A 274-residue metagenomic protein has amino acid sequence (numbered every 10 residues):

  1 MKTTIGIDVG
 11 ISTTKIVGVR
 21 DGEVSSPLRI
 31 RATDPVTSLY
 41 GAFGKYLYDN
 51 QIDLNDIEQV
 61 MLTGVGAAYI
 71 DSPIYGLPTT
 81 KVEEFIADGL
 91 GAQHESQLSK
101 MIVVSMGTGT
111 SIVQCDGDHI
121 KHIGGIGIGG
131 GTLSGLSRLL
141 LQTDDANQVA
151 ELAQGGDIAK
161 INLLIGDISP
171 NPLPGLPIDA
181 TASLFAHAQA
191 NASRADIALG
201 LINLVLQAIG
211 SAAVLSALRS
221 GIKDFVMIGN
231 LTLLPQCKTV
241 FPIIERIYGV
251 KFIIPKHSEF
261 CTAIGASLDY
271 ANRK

Functional and structural regions predicted by a protein language model:
T3-G41, I120: Short glycine-rich, Thr/Ser-proximal phosphate-binding strand/loop in the N-terminal lobe of ATP-dependent enzymes
R20, R29-A32, Y48-E84, S96 (+1 more regions): Short beta-strand-loop/turn "lid" adjacent to the catalytic site in phosphate-handling enzymes
L62-A68, L215-I244, E259: Glycine-rich phosphate-binding loops at beta-strand->alpha-helix junctions
I70, Y75-V104, G109-H119, I264-Y270: Conserved phosphate-binding catalytic cores of ATP/NTP-utilizing and phosphoryl-transfer enzymes
T79-F85, F241-I264: Conserved phosphate-binding/catalytic loops in two-lobed NTP-binding clefts
L90-E95, L133-S137, F252-K274: Glycine-rich phosphate-binding/hydrolytic loop that grips phosphoryl groups
H119-L173: Glycine-rich phosphate-binding loop plus the immediately following alpha-helix
P174-D224: Adenine-nucleotide phosphate-binding core of ATP-dependent small-molecule kinases
